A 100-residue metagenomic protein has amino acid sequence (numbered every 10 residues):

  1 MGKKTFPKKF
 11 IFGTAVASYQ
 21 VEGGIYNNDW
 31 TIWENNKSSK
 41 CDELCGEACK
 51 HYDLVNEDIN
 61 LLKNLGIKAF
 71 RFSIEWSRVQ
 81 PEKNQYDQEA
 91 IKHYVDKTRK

Functional and structural regions predicted by a protein language model:
M1-K100: Non-catalytic accessory regions flanking glycosidase/transglycosidase catalytic cores in CAZymes
